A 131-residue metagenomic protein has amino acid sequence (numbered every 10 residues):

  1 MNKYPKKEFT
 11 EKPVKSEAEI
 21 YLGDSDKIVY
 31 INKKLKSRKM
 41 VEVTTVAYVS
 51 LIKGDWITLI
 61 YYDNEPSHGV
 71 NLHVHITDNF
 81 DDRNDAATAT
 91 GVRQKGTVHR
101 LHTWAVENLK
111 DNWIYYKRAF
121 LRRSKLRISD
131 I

Functional and structural regions predicted by a protein language model:
M1-K53: Negatively charged, low-complexity tracts enriched in Asp/Glu with abundant Ser/Thr
E17, D26, I57-T58, D111-N112 (+1 more regions): A general marker of short, structured functional hotspots
I52-Y61: Local beta-strand/beta-hairpin segments that build beta-sheet-rich folds
E65-I131: Mixed-charge, Lys/Arg-enriched low-complexity segments
